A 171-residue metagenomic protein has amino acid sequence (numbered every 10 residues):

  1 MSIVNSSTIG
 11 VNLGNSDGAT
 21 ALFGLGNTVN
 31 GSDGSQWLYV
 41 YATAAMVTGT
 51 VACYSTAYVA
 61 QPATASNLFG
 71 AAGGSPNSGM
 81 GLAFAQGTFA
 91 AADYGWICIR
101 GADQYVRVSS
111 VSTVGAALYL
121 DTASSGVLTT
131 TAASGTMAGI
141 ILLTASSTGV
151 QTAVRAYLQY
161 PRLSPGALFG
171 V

Functional and structural regions predicted by a protein language model:
M1-V171: Glycine-anchored, exposed beta-strand/edge motif detector
